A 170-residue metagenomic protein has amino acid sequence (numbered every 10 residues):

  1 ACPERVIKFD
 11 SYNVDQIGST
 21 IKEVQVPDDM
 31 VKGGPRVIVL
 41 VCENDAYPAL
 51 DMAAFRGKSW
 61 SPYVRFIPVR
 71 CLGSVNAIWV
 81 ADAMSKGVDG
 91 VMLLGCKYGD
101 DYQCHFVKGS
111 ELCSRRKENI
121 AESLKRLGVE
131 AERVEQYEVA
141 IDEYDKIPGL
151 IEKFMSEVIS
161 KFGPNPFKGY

Functional and structural regions predicted by a protein language model:
A1-T20: Iron-sulfur cluster-binding cysteine motifs and their immediate structural context in ferredoxin-like electron-transfer
A1-V6, I38-N44, D142: Cysteine-centered iron-sulfur cluster-binding motifs in ferredoxin-type domains/subunits of redox enzymes
S19-M30: A short, compositionally biased domain-edge/stem linker segment
K32-V37: A short, charged/proline- and glycine-enriched loop that marks the coil->beta-strand transition at the N-terminal
Y47-D51: Short N-terminal binding/cap micro-motifs at the start of the first secondary-structure element
A54-F66: Short helix-loop-beta junction
I67-D145: Cofactor-cradling patches in redox/metallo enzymes
G128-Y170: Peripheral docking tails and interdomain loops at the edges of cofactor- or intermediate-handling domains
